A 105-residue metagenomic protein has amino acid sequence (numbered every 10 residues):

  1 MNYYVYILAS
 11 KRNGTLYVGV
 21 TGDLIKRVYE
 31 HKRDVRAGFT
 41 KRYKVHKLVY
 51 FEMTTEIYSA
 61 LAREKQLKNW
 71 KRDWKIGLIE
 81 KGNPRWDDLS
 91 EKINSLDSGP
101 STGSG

Functional and structural regions predicted by a protein language model:
M1-A37, K41-M53, Y58-K65, G82-P84 (+1 more regions): GIY-YIG nuclease catalytic motif and its immediate N-terminal context
R42, K65-L78: Short arginine-rich
